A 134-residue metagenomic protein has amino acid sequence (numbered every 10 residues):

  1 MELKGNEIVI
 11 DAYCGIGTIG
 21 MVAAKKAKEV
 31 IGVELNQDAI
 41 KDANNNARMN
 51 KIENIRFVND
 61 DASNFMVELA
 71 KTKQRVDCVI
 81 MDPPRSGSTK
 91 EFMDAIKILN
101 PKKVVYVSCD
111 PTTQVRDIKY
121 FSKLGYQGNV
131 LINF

Functional and structural regions predicted by a protein language model:
M1-F134: Rossmann-like S-adenosyl-L-methionine
